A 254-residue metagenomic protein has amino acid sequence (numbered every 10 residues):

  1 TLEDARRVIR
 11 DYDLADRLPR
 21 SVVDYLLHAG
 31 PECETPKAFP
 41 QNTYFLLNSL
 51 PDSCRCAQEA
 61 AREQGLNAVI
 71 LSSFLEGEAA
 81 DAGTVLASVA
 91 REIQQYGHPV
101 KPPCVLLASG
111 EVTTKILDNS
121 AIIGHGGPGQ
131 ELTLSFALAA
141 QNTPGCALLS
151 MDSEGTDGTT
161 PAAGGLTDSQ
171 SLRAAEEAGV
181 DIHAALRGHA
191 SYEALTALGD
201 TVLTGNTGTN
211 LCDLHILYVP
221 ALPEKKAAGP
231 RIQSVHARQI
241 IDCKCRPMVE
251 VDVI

Functional and structural regions predicted by a protein language model:
L2-V85: Accessory alpha-helical/coil subdomains and C-terminal extensions that flank or cap enzyme catalytic cores
E3-D4, N48-C56, G77, D81-V85 (+9 more regions): Conserved active-site and cofactor/substrate-binding residues in soluble primary-metabolism enzymes
A5-D16, Y25-E32, A60-Q64, V89-G97 (+5 more regions): Change "in soluble alpha/beta enzymes" to "in soluble alpha/beta proteins
P51-R55, E59, G65-S150: Active-site segments that bind and position negatively charged phosphate/pyrophosphate groups
I70, L107, L203, H215-L217 (+1 more regions): Structured core elements
I122-G126, E131-P223: Internal helix-turn-beta structural module
D213, A227-I254: Generic N-terminal targeting/processing segments that precede catalytic cores or assembly contacts
